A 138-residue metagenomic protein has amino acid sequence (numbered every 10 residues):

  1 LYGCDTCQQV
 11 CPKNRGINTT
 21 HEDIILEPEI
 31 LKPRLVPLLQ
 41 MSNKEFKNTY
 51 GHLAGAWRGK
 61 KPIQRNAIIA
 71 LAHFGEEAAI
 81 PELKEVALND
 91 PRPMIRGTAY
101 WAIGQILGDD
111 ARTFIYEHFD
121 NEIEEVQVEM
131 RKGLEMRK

Functional and structural regions predicted by a protein language model:
Y2, T6-I24, E82: Iron-sulfur cluster-binding cysteine motifs and their immediate structural context in ferredoxin-like electron-transfer
T20-H21, K61, E77-L83, R92-G97 (+1 more regions): Extended hydrophobic-aromatic, low-complexity segments
P28-K61: Flexible internal linker/loop segments at domain or repeat junctions
L35, E45-Y50, E76-L88, G108-D120: Amphipathic alpha-helical scaffolding segments comprising HEAT/armadillo-like alpha-solenoid repeats
H52-G59, A87-P91, Q105: Short, contiguous acidic/charged loop-to-helix segments that flank catalytic cores in large enzymes
L53, W57-R58, A111, V126-Q127: Long, ordered, helix-rich scaffold segments
K60, P91-R92, E122-Q127: Short inter-helical turns and helix N-cap capping residues of alpha-solenoid HEAT/ARM repeat scaffolds
Q64-E76, R96-I106, V128-K138: Structural detector for internal amphipathic alpha-helices that build alpha-solenoid repeat scaffolds
